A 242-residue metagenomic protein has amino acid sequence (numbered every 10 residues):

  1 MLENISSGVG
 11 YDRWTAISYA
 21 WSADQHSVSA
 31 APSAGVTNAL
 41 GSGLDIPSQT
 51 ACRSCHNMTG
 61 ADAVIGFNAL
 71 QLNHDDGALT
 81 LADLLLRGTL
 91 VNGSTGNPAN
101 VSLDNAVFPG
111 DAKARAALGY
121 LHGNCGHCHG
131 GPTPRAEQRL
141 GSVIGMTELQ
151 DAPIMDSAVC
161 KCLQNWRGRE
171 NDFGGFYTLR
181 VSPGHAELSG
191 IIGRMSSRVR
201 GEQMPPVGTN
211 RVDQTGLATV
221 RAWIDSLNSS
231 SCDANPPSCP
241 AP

Functional and structural regions predicted by a protein language model:
M1-G119: Extended surface/linker regions that mediate inter-domain or inter-protein docking in multi-component redox
V9, H74-L118, H127-P242: Electron-transfer interface patches adjacent to heme c in soluble/periplasmic c-type cytochromes and di-/multiheme
S22-D24, N68-L70, G123, F176 (+2 more regions): Generic signature of intrinsically disordered, low-complexity segments enriched in small/polar residues
A51, N124, Q203: The −1 position to Zn-ligating cysteines in a subset of zinc-ribbon hairpins
